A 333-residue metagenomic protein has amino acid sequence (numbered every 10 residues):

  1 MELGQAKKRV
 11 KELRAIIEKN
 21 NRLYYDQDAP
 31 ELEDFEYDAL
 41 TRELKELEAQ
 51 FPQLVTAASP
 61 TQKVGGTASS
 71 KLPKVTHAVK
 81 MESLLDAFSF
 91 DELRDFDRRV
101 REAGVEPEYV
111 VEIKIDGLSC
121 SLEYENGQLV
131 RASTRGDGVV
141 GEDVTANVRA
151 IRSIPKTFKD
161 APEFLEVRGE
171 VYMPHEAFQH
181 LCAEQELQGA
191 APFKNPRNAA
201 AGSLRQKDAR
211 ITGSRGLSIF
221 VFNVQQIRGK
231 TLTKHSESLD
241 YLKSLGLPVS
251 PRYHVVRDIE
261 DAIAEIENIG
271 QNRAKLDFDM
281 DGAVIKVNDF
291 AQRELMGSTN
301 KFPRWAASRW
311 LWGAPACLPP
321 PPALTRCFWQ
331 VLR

Functional and structural regions predicted by a protein language model:
M1-R333: RNA/tRNA-interacting regions in translation and RNA-turnover enzymes
